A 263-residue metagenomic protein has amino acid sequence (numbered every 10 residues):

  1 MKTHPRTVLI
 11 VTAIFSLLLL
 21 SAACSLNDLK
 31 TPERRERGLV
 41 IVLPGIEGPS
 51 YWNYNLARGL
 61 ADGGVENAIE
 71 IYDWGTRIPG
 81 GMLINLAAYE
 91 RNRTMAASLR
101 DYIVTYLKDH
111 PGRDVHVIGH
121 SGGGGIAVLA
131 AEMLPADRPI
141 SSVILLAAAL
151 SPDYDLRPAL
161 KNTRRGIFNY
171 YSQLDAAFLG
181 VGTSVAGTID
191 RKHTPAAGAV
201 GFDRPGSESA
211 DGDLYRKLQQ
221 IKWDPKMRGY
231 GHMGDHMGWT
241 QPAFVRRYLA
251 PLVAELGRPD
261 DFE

Functional and structural regions predicted by a protein language model:
K2-V11: Bacterial N-terminal signal peptides that target proteins for export
A13-L17: Hydrophobic membrane-insertion alpha-helices, especially the h-region of bacterial N-terminal signal peptides
S21-A23: C-terminal motif of bacterial Sec signal peptides marking the signal peptidase cleavage site
S25-N27: Bacterial signal peptide processing site
L29-R35: Short, low-complexity, disordered segments immediately C-terminal to signal peptides in bacterial exported proteins
G38-G45: Short beta-strand element of the alpha/beta-hydrolase
I46-A197: Serine-dependent carboxylesterase/thioesterase catalytic core of lipase-like alpha/beta-hydrolase/SGNH enzymes
F178-E263: C-terminal catalytic-base region of ester-bond hydrolases, centering on the histidine of the charge-relay
